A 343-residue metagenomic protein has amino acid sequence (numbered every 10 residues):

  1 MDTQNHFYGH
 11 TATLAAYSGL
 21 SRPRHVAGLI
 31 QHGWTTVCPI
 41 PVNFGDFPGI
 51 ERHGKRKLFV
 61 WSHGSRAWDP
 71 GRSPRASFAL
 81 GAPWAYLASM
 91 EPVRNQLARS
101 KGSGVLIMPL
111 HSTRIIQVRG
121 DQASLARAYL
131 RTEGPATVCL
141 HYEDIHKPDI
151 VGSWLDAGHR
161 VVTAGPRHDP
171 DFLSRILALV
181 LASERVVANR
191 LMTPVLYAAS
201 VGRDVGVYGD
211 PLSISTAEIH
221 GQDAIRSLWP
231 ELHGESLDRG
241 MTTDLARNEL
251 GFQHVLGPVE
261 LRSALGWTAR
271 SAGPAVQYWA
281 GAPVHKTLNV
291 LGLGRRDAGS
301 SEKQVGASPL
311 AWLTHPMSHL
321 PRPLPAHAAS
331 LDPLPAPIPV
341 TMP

Functional and structural regions predicted by a protein language model:
M1-A88: Active-site and donor-binding regions of nucleotide-sugar-utilizing enzymes
M1-V26, S213-P343: C-terminal amphipathic helix plus adjacent low-complexity, charged tail appended to glycosyltransferase catalytic
V60-S62, M108-L110, C139-E143, A164-G165 (+2 more regions): Short His-Asn-centered micro-motif
S65-R66, Y86, H111-R119, E143-H146 (+3 more regions): Short acidic, S/G/P-rich loop/turn micro-motifs used as interaction or catalytic elements
W68-P74, A123-Y129, P148-G158: Short, aromatic/basic amphipathic alpha-helical patches
A76-G81, V161-V162, D204-P211: Short hydrophobic/aromatic-enriched beta-strand-loop microsegments
A88-I150: Conserved catalytic-core segment of nucleotide-activated headgroup transferases in glycan assembly
H146, I150-V205: Donor nucleotide-activated moiety binding/catalytic core segment of transferases that use nucleotide-activated donors
